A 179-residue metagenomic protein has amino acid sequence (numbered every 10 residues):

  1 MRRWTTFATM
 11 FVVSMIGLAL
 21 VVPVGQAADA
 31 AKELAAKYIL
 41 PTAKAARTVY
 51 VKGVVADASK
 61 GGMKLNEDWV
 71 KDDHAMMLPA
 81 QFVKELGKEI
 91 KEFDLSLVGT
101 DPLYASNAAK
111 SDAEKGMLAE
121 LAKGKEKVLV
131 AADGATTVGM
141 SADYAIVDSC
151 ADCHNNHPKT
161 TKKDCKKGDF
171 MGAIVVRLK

Functional and structural regions predicted by a protein language model:
M1-V12: Bacterial N-terminal signal peptides that target proteins for export
M15-G25: C-terminal segment of classical bacterial N-terminal signal peptides
P23-A145, K159-K179: Extracytoplasmic c-type cytochrome modules immediately beyond a signal peptide or single-pass transmembrane anchor
D148: Cys/His-enriched microdomains
A151-K159: Detector for the c-type heme attachment site
